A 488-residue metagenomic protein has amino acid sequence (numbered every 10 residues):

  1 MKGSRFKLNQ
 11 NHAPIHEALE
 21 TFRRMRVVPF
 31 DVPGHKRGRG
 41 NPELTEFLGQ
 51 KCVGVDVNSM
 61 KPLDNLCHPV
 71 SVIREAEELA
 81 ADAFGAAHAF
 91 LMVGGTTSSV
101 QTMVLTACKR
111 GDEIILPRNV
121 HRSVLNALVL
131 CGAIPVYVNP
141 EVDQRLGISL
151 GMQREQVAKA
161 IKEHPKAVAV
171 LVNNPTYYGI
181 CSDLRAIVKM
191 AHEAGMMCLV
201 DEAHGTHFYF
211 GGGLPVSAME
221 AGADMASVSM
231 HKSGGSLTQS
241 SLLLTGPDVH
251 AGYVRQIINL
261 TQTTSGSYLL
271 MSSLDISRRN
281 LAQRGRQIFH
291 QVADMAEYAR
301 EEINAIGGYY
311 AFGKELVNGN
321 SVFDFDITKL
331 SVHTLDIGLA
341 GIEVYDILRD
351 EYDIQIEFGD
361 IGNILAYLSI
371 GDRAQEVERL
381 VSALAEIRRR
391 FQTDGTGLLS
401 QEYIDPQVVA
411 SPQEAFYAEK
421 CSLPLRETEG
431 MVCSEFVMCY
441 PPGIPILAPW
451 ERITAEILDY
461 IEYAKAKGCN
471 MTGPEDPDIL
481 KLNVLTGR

Functional and structural regions predicted by a protein language model:
M1-S71, P442: N-terminal "arm"/small-domain region of PLP-dependent enzymes with the aminotransferase-like
R5, N9, I15-E20, R24 (+4 more regions): Conserved PLP-enzyme active-site core in the AAT-like
P33-H35, N173, H333-L335, S369 (+1 more regions): Structured loops at beta-to-helix junctions and adjacent beta-edge loops in soluble globular domains
V53-G95: Conserved N-terminal alpha-helix of the aminotransferase class I/II PLP-enzyme fold
L63, F90-M92, V170-N173, S331 (+1 more regions): Short glycine-rich or small-residue beta-strand-to-loop segments that form or flank ligand, phosphate, metal/Fe-S
L91, Y137-N139, V228, F358 (+1 more regions): Structural signal for conserved beta-strand scaffold positions within catalytic alpha/beta enzyme cores
Y298-G473: Conserved C-terminal alpha-helix-loop-beta "cap" of PLP-dependent enzymes that closes/shapes the active-site mouth
N470-R488: Charge-dense polyanion-binding interfaces
